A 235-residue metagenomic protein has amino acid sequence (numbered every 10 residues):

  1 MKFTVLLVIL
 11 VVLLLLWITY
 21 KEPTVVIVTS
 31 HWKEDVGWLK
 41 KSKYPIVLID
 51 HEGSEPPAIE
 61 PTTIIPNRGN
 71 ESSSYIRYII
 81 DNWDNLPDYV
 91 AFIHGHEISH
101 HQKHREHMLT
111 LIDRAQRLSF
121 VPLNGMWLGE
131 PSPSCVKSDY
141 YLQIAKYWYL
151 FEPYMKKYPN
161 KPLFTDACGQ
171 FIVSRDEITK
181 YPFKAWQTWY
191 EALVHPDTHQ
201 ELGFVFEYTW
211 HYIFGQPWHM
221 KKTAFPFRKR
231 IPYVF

Functional and structural regions predicted by a protein language model:
M1-I9: N-terminal Sec-pathway targeting helices
F3, L14-F235: ER/Golgi luminal nucleotide-sugar-dependent glycosyltransferases, focusing on the catalytic module
